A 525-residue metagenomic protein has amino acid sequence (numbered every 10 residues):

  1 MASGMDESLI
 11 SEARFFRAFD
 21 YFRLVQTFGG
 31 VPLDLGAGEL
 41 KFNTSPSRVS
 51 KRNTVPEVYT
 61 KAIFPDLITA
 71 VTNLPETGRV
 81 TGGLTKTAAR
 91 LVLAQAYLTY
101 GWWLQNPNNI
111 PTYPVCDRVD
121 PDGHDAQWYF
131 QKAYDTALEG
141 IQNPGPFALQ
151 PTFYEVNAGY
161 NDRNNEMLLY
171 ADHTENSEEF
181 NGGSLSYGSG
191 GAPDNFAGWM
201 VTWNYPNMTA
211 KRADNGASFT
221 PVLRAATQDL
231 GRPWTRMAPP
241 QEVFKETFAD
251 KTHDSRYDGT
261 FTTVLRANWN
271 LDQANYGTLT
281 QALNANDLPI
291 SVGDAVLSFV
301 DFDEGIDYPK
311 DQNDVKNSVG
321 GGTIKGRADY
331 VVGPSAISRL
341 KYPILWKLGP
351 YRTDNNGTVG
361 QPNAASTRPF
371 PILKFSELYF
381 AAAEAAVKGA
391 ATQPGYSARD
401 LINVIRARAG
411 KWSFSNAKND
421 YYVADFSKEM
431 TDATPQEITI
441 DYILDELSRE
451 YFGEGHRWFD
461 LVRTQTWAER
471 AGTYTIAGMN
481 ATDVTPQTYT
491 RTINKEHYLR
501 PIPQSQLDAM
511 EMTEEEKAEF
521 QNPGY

Functional and structural regions predicted by a protein language model:
M1, E7-I10, K245-S255, F261-V264 (+1 more regions): Acidic, glycine-rich segments characteristic of secretory precursors and extracytoplasmic regions
M1-N204, V359-F375, K388-A398, Q436-I438 (+3 more regions): Structured, solvent-exposed acidic/aromatic patches
T27, A383, I443: Redox-cofactor-proximal catalytic regions of oxidoreductases
L33, L74, L149, Y257 (+2 more regions): Short clusters of hydrophobic/aromatic residues that line enzyme substrate/ligand-binding pockets
T99-N317: An aromatic- and glycine-enriched ligand-binding surface/loop that stacks and positions planar moieties
E155-T227, R232, P334-A336, Y342-F375 (+2 more regions): Long, intrinsically disordered, low-complexity segments
Q241-R408: C-terminal substrate/ligand-recognition segments
